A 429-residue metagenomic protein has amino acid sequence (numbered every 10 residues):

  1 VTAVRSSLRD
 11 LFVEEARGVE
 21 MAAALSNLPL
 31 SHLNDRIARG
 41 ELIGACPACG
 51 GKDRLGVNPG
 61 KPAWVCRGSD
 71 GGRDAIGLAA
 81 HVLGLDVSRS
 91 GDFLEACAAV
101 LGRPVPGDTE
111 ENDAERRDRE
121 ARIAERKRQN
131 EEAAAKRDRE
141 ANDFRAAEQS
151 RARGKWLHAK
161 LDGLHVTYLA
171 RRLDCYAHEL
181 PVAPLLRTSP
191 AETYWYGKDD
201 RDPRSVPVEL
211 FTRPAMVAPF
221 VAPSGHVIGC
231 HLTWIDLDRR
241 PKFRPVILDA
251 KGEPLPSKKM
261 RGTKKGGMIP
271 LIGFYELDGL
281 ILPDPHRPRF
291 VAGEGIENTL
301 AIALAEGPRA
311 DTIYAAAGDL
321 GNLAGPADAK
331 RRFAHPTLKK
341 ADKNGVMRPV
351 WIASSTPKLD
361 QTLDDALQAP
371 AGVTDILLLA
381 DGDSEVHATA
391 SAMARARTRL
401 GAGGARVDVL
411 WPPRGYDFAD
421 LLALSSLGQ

Functional and structural regions predicted by a protein language model:
V1-D118: N-terminal structured subdomain of primase-like DNA metabolism proteins
V1-V19, V65-D74, S88, P283-P288 (+1 more regions): TOPRIM fold recognition
T2, E41, A48, E120-N142 (+2 more regions): Long, compositionally biased
L42-G44, P62, A134-R139, L173 (+1 more regions): Terminal-region recognition feature
C46, C66-G68, A79, L169 (+6 more regions): Terminal peptide-recognition signature
F93-H158: Conserved active-site segments centered on acidic
R139-R151, K155-S205: Electropositive nucleic-acid engagement tracts
Y194-A369: Phosphate-handling DNA/RNA-contact segment within nucleic-acid enzymes
